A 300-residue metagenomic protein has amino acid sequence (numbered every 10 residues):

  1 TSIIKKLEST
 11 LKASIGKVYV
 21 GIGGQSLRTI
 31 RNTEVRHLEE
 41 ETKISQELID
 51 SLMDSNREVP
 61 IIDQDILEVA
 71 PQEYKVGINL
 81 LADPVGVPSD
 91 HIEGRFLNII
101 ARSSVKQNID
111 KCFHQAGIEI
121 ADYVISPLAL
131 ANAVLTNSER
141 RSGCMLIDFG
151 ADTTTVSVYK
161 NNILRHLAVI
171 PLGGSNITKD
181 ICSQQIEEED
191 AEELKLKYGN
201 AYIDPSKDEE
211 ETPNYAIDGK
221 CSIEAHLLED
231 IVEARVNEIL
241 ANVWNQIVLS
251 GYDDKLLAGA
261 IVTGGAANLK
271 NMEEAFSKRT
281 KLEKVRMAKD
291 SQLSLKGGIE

Functional and structural regions predicted by a protein language model:
T1, V20, F113, D148 (+3 more regions): Residue-level signature of catalytic and energy-coupling elements of molecular machines, predominantly ATP/GTP-dependent
T1-M145, I163-R165, G174, E188 (+2 more regions): Nucleotide/phosphate-binding catalytic cleft detector across ATP-hydrolyzing and phosphate-transferring enzymes
T1-T10, T178-C182, L293-I299: N-terminal phosphate-binding loop and adjacent alpha-helix
I22, N200-I203, K255-R279: Glycine-rich phosphate-binding loops at beta-strand->alpha-helix junctions
I22-G24, L146-T153, Y159-N162, P171-S175 (+1 more regions): A short acidic Gly-Thr/Ser loop motif
Q46, D50, R279-E300: Conserved phosphate-binding/catalytic loops in two-lobed NTP-binding clefts
H114, E139, A275-K281: Short, solvent-exposed amphipathic alpha-helical segments in soluble enzyme and RNA/protein-processing domains
P171-E187: A conserved active-site cap/scaffold subdomain adjacent to cofactor or substrate pockets
